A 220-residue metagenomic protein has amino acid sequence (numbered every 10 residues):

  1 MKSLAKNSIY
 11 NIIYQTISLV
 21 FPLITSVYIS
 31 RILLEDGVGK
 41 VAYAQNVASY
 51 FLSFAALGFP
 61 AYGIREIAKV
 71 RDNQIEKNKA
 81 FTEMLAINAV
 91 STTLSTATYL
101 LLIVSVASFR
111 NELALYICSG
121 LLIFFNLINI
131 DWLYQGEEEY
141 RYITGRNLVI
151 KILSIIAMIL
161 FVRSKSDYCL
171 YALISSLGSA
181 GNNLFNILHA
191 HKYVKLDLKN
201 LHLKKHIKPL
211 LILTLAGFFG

Functional and structural regions predicted by a protein language model:
M1-K2, L33-G37, L52-A86, Q135-R141: Transmembrane-helix boundary and interhelical linker motifs in polytopic inner-membrane proteins
M1-L4, R141-G145, Y168-S175, G181-G220: Interhelical loop/hinge segments that connect adjacent transmembrane helices in multipass membrane
S3-P60, T96, I155, S175 (+1 more regions): Signature of the first transmembrane helix
N11, Q15, A42-Q45, M84 (+4 more regions): Residue-level recognition of transmembrane alpha-helices in multi-pass small-molecule transporters/permeases
S26-V27, I64-R65, Y99, I130-Y134 (+2 more regions): Interfacial helix-capping/hinge residues at the ends of transmembrane alpha-helices
S30-V38, V104-L113, E137-Y142, L148-N183: Membrane-interface helix-loop junctions in multi-pass transport and translocation proteins
Y50, F54, T93, L101-L133 (+2 more regions): Alpha-helical transmembrane segments of multi-pass membrane proteins
I123-N147, A190, V194: Membrane-interface junctions at transmembrane-helix termini in multi-pass inner-membrane proteins
